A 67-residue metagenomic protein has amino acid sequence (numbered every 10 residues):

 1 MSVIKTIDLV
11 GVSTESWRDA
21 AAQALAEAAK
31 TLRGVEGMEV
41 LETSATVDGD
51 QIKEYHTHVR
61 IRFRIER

Functional and structural regions predicted by a protein language model:
S2-E36: Short, well-ordered alpha-helical segments
T43-R67: A cross-kingdom feature marking charged/low-complexity
